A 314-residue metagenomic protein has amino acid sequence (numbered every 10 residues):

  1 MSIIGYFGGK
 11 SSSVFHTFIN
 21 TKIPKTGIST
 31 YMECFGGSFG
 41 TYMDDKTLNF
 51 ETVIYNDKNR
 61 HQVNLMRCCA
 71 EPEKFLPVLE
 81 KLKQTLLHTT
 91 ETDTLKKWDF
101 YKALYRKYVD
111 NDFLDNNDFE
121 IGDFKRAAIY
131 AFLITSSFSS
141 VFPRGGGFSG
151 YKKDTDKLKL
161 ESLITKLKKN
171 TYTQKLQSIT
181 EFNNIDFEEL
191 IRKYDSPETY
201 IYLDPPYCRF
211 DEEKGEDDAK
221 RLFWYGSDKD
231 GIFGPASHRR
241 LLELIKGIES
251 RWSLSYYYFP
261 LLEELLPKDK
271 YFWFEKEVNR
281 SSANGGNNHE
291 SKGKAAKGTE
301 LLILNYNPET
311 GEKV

Functional and structural regions predicted by a protein language model:
M1-T26, Y42, T47: S-adenosyl-L-methionine
S2-H16, F75-D218: SAM-dependent nucleic-acid methyltransferase catalytic core
H16-N20, Y31-D45, Y55-R60, M66 (+5 more regions): Conserved proline-anchored active-site loop of SAM-dependent methyltransferases that bridges a beta-strand
G27-Y31, F50-T52, Q177-T180, K246-W252: Short active-site oxyanion
G36-G40, L167-K169, Y256-P260: Short, polar loop motifs at secondary-structure junctions
K58, K175-F187, K229-S237: Adenosine-cofactor binding site in Rossmann-like domains, unifying the SAM/SAH pocket of S-adenosylmethionine-dependent
L222-V314: Long, positively charged, glycine-interspersed low-complexity recognition regions
